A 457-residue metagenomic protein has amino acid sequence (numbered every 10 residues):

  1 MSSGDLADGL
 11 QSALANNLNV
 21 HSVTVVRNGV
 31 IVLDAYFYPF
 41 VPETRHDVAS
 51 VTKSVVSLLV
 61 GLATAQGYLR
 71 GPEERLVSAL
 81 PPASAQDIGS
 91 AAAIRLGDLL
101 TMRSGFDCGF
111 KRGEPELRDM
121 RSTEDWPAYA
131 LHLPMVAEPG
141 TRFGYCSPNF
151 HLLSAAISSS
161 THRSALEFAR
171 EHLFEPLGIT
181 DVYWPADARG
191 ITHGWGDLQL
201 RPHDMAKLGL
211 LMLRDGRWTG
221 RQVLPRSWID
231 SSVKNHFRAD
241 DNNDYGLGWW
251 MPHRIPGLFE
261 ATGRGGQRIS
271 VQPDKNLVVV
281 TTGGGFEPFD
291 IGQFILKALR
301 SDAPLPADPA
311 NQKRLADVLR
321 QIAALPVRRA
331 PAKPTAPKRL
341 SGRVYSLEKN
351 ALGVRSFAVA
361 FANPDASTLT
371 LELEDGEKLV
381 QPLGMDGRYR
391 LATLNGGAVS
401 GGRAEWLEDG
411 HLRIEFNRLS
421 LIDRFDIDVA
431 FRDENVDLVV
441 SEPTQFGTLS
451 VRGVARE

Functional and structural regions predicted by a protein language model:
D5, G9, V30-A35, V77-S78 (+2 more regions): Short, charged, amphipathic alpha-helices and their helix-cap/turn boundaries
L10-V41, N276-V279: A short, well-structured edge-of-sheet supersecondary motif
G29, H46-P72, L99, L153-I157 (+1 more regions): Active-site SXXK
D47, Q66-F106, H132, S160-L200: Active-site helix/loop module of the DD-peptidase/beta-lactamase fold, centered on the serine-lysine SxxK catalytic
N149-A156, G194-R217, Q267-G284: Active-site-proximal alpha-helical segments within enzyme catalytic domains
R226-V279: Active-site Gly/Thr loop motif
G263-R328: Structured C-terminal helix/loop/strand segments within mature extracytoplasmic catalytic/sensor domains
P309-E457: Peripheral terminal and inter-domain segments
